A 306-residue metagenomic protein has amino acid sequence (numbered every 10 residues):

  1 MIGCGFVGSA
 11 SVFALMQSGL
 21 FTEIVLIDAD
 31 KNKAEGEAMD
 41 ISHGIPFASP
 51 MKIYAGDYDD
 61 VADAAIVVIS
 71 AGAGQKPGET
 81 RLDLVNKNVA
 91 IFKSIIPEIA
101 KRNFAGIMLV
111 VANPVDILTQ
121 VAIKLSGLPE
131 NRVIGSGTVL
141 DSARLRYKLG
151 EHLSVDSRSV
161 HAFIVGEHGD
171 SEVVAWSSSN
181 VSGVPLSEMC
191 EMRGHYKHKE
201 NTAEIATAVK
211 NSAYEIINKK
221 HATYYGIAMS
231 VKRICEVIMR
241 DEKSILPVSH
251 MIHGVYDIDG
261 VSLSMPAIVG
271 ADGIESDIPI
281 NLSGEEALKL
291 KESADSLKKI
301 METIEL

Functional and structural regions predicted by a protein language model:
C4-G5: Glycine-rich Rossmann-fold phosphate-binding loop(s) that bind the pyrophosphate of adenine dinucleotide cofactors
G8-S9: N-terminal Rossmann-fold NAD(P) dinucleotide-binding loop
Q17-E23, G127-E130: Conserved S-adenosyl-L-methionine
E23, I27-A65, E79, K298-L306: Conserved N-terminal Rossmann-fold NAD(P) cofactor-binding segment
P46-I107: Rossmann-like NAD(P)-binding element
T80-R146: Rossmann-like NAD(P)(H) cofactor-binding subdomain of soluble oxidoreductases
S126-R132, S142-L306: C-terminal substrate-binding/catalytic lobe of Rossmann-fold NAD(P)-dependent dehydrogenases
